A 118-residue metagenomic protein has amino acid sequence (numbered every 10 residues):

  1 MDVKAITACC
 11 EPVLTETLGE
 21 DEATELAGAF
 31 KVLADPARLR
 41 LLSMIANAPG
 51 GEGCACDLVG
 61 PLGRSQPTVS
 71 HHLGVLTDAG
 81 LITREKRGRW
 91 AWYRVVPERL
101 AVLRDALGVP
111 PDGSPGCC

Functional and structural regions predicted by a protein language model:
M1-E25, A46-A48, P97-C118: Amphipathic alpha-helical dimerization/coiled-coil segments that flank or bridge DNA-binding/regulatory modules
E20, T24-S65, A91-R99: N-terminal helix-turn-helix DNA-binding core of bacterial DNA-binding proteins
K31, R40-S43, T77, T83 (+1 more regions): A cross-family signal for key residues in well-ordered alpha-helices that form functional helical elements
S43, S70-G74, R89: Base-recognition residues in the alpha-helical recognition helix of bacterial helix-turn-helix
G60, H71, T77-D78: Alpha-helical residues within the helix-turn-helix
D78-R87, R94: Beta-hairpin "wing" of winged helix-turn-helix
